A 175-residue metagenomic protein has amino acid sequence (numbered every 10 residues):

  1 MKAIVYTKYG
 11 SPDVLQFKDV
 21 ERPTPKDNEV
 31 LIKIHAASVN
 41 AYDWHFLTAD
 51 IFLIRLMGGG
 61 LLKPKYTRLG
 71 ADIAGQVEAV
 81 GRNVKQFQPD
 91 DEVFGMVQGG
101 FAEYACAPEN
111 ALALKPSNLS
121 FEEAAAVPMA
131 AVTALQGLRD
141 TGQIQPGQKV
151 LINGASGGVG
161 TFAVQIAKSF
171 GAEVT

Functional and structural regions predicted by a protein language model:
M1-K2: Extreme N-terminal starter segment of soluble prokaryotic enzymes
S11-L15, A41-Y42, A102: Short N-terminal binding/cap micro-motifs at the start of the first secondary-structure element
P23-S38, F52-G99: Glycine-rich beta-strand-centered segment in the early N-terminal region that forms part of a ligand/cofactor-binding
W44-I54: Short Gly/aromatic-enriched secondary-structure transition segments
Q88, S117-S120, Q143-K149: Short helix-loop-beta connector
V97-E109: A structural motif shared across PLP-dependent enzymes of the aminotransferase-like
L119-V127: Short pre-catalytic strand/loop immediately N-terminal to key active-site residues, enriched for Gly-Thr
A125, A131-T175: Mid-domain Rossmann-like dinucleotide-binding core that forms the NAD(H)/NADP(H) cofactor-binding site
